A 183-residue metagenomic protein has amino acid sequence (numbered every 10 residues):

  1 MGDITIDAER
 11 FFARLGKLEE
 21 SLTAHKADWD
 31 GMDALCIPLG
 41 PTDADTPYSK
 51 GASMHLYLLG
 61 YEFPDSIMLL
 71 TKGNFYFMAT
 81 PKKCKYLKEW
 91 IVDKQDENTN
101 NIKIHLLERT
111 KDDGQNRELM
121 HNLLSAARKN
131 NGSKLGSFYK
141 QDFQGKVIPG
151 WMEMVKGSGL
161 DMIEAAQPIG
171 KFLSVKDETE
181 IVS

Functional and structural regions predicted by a protein language model:
M1-I6, R10, G73, I102-S183: Flexible, acidic/His-enriched mid-domain "rim/lid" segments that flank
M1-N122, E180-S183: N-terminal accessory/capping or targeting/presequence segment of soluble
